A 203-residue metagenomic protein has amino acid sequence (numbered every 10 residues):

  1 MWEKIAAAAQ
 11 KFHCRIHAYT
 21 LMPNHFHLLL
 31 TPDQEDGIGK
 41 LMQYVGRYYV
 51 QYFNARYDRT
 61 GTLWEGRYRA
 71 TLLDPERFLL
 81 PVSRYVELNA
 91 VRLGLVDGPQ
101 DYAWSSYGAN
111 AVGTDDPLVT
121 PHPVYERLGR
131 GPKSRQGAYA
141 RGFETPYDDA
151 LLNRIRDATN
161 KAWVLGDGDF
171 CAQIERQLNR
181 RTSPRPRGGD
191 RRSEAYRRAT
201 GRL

Functional and structural regions predicted by a protein language model:
M1-A18, M22, T31-L203: Short Pro-Cys-Gly-centered "Cys-loop" motif that presents a nucleophilic cysteine in a tight turn
